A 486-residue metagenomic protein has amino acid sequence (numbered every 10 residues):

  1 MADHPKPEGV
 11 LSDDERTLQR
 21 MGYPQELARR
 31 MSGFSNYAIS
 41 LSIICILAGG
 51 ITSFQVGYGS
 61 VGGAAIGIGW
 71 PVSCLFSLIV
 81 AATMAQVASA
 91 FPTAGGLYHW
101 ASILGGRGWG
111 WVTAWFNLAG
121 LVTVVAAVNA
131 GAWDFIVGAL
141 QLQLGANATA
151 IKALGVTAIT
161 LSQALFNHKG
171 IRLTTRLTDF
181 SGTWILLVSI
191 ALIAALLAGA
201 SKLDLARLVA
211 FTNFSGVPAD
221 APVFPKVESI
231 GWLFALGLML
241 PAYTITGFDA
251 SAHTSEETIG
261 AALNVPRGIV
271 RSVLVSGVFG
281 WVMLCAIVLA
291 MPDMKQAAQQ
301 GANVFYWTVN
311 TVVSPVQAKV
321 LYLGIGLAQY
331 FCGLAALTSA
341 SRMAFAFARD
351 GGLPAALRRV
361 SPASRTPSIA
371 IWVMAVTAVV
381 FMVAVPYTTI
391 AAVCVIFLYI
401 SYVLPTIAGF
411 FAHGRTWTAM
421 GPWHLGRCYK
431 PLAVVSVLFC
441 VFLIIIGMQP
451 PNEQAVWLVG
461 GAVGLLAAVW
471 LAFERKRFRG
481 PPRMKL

Functional and structural regions predicted by a protein language model:
M1-A65, S77-A82, P422, R475-L486: Membrane-interface "cap" regions at the ends of multi-pass membrane proteins
S35-I51, A82, V156-S162, P218-A290 (+1 more regions): Hydrophobic, membrane-embedded alpha-helices of multi-pass small-molecule transporters
T52-G59, I68, L78-T160, L165-H168 (+3 more regions): Hydrophobic transmembrane alpha-helices that form the core helical bundles of multi-pass secondary transporters
Y98-I103, N129-L154, V188-A191, A252-A262 (+4 more regions): Helix-loop-helix connectors at the membrane interface of multi-pass transporters/channels
H99-W100, G106, V137-Q143, F211-P225 (+3 more regions): TM-loop-TM module centered on a large, flexible mid-protein loop between adjacent transmembrane helices in multi-pass
D134, T183-D220, A286-M291, Y402-A419 (+2 more regions): Hydrophobic alpha-helical segments and their helix-loop junctions in multi-pass secondary transporters
I151-T212, I269-V273, C394-L404, Y429-V435 (+1 more regions): Membrane-interface loop-to-helix entry segments
L177-S181, A356-T366, Y402-V456, K476-K485: C-terminal membrane-solvent junction of multi-pass transporters and transport-like membrane proteins
